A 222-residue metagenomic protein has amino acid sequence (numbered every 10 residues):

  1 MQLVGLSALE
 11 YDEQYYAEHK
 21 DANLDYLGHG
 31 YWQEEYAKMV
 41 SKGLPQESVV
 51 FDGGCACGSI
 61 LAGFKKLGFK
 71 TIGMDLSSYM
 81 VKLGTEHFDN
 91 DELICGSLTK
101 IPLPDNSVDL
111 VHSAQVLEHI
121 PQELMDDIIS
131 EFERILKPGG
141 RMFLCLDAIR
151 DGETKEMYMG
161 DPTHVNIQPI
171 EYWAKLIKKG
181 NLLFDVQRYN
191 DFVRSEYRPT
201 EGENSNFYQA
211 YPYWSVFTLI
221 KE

Functional and structural regions predicted by a protein language model:
M1-P104, L110-A114, D126-I129, N166 (+1 more regions): Conserved N-terminal segment of class I S-adenosyl-L-methionine
V49, G139-R141: Short glycine-centered segments of the SAM/dcSAM-binding site in methyltransferase folds
Q115-H119: Short catalytic micro-motifs in class I SAM-dependent methyltransferases
I120, R150-G152, V193: Feature marks short, surface-exposed loop/turn motifs that line or immediately flank catalytic pockets and channel
D126-P138: A short glycine-rich, Lys/Arg-flanked "PGG" loop and its adjoining helix->strand segment in the class I
F143, K175, F184-E222: A C-terminal cap/extension of S-adenosyl-L-methionine-dependent methyltransferases that defines the acceptor-substrate
L144-V165: Short, glycine-/aromatic-enriched active-site segment of Class I SAM-dependent methyltransferases
V165-N181: Short alpha-helix
